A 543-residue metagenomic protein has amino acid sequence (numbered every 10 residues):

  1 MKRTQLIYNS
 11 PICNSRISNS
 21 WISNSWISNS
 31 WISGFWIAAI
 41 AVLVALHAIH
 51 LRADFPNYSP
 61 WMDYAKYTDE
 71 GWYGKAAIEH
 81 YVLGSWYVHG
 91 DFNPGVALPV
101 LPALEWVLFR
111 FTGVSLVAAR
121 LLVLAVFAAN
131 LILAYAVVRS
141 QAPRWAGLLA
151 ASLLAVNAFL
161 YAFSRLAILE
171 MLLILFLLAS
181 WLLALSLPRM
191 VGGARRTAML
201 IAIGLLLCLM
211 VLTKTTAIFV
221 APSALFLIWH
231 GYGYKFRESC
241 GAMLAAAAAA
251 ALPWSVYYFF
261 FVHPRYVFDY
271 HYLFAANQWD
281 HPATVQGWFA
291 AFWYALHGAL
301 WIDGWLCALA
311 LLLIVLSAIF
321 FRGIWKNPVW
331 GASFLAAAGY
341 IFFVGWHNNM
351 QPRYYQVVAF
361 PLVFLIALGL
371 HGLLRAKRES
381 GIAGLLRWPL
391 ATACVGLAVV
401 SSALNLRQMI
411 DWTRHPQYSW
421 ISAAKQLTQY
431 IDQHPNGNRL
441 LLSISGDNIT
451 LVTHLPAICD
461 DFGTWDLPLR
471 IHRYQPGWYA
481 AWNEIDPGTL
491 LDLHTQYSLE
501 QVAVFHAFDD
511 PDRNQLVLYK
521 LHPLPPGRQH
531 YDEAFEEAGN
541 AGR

Functional and structural regions predicted by a protein language model:
R3, N29, H80, R139-W145 (+2 more regions): Membrane-interface transmembrane helices that cradle and orient dolichyl/undecaprenyl
A39-V44, L148, A202-L207, S223-A224 (+6 more regions): Transmembrane alpha-helix segments characteristic of polytopic inner-membrane glycan-assembly/cell-envelope
V44-H50, G369-G372, W388-S419: Transmembrane alpha-helical segments
Y58-G71, Y81-P102, R110, V114-V117 (+1 more regions): Membrane-proximal lumenal/periplasmic loop motifs of glycosylation machinery
K66, Y73-I78, L209, A221-W325 (+1 more regions): Transmembrane-lumen/periplasm boundary regions of multi-pass, lipid-linked membrane glycan transferases
Y135, R139-S140, V191-T197, Y232-L244 (+3 more regions): Membrane-interface helix-loop-helix junctions at transmembrane boundaries of multi-pass membrane enzymes, predominantly
F159-L172, Q351: Short acidic/glycine- and proline-prone juxtamembrane loop motifs at membrane-interface regions of multi-pass membrane
I421, Q429-L467, W478-N483: Short periplasmic/luminal acceptor-recognition loop of GT-C membrane glycosyltransferases, typified by
